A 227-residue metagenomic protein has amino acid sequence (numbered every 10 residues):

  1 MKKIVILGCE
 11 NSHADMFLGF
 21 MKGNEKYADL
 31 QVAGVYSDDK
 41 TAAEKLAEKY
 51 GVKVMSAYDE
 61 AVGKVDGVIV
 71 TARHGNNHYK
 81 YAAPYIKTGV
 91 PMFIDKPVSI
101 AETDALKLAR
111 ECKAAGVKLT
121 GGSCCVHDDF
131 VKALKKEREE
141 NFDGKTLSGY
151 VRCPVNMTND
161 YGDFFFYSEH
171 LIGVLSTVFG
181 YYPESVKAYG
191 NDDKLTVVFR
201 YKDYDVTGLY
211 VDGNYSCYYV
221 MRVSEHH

Functional and structural regions predicted by a protein language model:
M1-K49, N141-D143: N-terminal Rossmann-like dinucleotide-binding module
H13-D15, N77-H78, P91, H170-G173: Histidine-centered active-site/metal-ligand motif
A33, V65-D66, L147: Conserved acidic residues
K49-A109: Beta-loop-alpha module in the N-terminal Rossmann-like domain of NAD(P)-dependent dehydrogenases, especially those
S56, I94, S123, K187-G190: Short loop/edge segments at beta-strand edges and connector loops that shape dinucleotide/nucleotide cofactor-binding
S99-Y161: A contiguous active-site-proximal alpha/beta segment in oxidoreductase catalytic domains
V151-S216: Rossmann-like dinucleotide-binding domain that binds NAD(P)(H)
C217-H227: C-terminal glycine/acidic-rich active-site capping loop/insertion
